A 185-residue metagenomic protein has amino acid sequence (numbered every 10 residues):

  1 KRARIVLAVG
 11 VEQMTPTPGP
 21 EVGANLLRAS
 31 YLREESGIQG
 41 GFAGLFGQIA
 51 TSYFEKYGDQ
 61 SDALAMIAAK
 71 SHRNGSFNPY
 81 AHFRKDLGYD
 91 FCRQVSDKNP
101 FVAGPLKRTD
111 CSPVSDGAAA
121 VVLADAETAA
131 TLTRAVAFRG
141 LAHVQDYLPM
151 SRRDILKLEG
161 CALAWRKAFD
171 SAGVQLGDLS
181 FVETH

Functional and structural regions predicted by a protein language model:
R4-D59: Flexible glycine-/small-residue-enriched beta->alpha junction loops that bind anionic phosphate/pyrophosphate groups
V6-V9, A129, A168, V174-L176: Structural alpha/beta core scaffold segments of enzyme domains
M14-L32, N74-G104, A142-L148, D154-L163: Active-site-adjacent elements of ketosynthase-type condensing enzymes
L32-E34, K56, D62-A69, P100-S171: Condensing-enzyme catalytic core mediating Claisen C-C bond formation in acyl metabolism
G37-F42, S112-P113, E183-H185: Active-site nucleophile and cofactor-binding loops and adjacent substrate-binding regions of central metabolic enzymes
I38-V95: N-terminal leader/propeptide and maturation segments of large enzyme subunits in energy/redox metabolism and hydrolases
D62-A63, Q175-S180: Short acidic capping loops at alpha-helix termini that bridge into adjacent secondary structure
L141-V144, S180-H185: A short beta-alpha structural unit
